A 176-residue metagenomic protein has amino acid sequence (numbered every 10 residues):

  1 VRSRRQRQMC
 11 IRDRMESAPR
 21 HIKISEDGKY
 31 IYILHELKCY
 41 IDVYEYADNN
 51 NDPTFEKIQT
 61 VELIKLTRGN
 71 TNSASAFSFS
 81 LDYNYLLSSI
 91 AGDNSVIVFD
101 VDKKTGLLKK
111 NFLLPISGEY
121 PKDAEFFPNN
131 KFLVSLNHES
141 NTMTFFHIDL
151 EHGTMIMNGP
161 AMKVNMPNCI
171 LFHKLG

Functional and structural regions predicted by a protein language model:
V1-I11: Single conserved hydrophobic/aromatic residue that forms the stacking wall/gate of nucleotide- or nucleobase-binding
R4, Y44-T54, F99-G106, H147-T154: Short loop/turn segments immediately following beta-strands, especially the blade-tip and inter-blade linker loops
I11-D13, Q59-T67, K109-P115, M157-M162: A short beta-strand motif characteristic of beta-propeller blades
R14-G28, L63-Y83, S117-F132, V164-G176: Beta-rich, blade/repeat-based domains predominating in secreted/periplasmic proteins but also intracellular
S25, I33-L37, S88-A91, S135-H138: Conserved beta-strand positions in repeat-built beta-propeller and related beta-rich domains
C39-I41, N94-V96, N141-M143: Structural signal for beta-propeller blades
S75-Y120: C-terminal structural cap/anchor segments
H138-T144, I156-G176: Blade-level signature of beta-propeller repeat domains, shared across WD40, Kelch, NHL, RCC1 and BNR/Asp-box propellers
